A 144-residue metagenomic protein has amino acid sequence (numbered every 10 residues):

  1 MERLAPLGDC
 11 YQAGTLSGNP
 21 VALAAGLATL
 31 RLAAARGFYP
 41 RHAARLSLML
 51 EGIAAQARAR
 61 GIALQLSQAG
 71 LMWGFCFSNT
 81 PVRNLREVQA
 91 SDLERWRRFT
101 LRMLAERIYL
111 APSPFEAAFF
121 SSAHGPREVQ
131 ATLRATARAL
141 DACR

Functional and structural regions predicted by a protein language model:
M1-R144: Conserved N-terminal phosphate-binding loop of PLP-dependent enzymes in the Aspartate aminotransferase
